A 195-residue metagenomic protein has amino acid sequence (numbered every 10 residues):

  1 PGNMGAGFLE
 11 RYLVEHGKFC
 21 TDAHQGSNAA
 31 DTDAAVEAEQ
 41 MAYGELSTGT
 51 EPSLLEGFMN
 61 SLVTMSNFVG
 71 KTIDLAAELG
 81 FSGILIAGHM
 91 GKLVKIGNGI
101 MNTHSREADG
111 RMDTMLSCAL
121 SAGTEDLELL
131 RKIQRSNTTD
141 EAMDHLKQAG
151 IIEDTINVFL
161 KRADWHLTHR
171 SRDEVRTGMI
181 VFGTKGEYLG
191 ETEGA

Functional and structural regions predicted by a protein language model:
P1-C20, E37-G44, G49-N157, R170-S171 (+1 more regions): A structural signal for small-residue-enriched, beta-sheet-centric alpha/beta enzyme cores and oligomeric scaffold folds
D22-H24, D31: Intrinsic-disorder-associated, low-complexity terminal segments enriched in Asp/Asn/His/Tyr and depleted of Lys/Arg
Q25-G26, M41: Positively charged, low-complexity intrinsically disordered regions
G26-S27, G49: Compositionally biased, intrinsically disordered/low-complexity regions enriched for serine, proline and threonine
N28-A29, G44: Alpha-helical and His/Cys-centered functional microenvironments
A29-V36: Long intrinsically disordered, low-complexity regions that are acidic and Ser/Thr-rich
V158-H166: A conserved acidic, glycine/proline-rich C-terminal tail/linker
R176-A195: Short, amphipathic C-terminal "tail helix"
